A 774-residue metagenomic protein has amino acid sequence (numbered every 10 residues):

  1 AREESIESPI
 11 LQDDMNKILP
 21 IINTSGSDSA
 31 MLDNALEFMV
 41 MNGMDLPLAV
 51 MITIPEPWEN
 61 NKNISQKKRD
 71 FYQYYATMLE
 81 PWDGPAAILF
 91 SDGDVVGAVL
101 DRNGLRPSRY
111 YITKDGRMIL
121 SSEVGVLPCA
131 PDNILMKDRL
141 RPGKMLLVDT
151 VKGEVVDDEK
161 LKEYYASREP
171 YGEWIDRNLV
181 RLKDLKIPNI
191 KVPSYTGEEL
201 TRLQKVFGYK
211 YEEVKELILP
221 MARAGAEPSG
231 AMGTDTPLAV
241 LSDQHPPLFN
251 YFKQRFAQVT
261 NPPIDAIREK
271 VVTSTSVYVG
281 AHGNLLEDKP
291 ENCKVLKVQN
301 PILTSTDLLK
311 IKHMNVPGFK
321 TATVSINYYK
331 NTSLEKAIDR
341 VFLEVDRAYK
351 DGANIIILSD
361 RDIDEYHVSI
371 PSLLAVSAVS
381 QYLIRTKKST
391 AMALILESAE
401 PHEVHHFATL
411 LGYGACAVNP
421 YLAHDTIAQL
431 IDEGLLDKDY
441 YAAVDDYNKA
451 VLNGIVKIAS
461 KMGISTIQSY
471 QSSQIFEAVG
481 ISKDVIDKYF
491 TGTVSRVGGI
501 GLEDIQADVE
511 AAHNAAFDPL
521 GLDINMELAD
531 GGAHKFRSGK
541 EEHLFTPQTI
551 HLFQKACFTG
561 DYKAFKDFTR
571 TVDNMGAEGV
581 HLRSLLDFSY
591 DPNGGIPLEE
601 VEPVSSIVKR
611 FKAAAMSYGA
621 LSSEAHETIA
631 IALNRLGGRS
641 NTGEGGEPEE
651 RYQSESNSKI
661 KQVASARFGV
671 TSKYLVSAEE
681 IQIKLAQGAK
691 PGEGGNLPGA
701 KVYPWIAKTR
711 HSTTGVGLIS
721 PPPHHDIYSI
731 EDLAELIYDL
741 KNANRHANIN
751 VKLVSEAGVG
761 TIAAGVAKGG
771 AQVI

Functional and structural regions predicted by a protein language model:
A1, E80-I119: Conserved catalytic micro-motifs used in adenylation/nucleotidyl-transfer and phosphoryl/amide- and methyl-transfer
R2-F38, F71-Y74, R109-D132, Y349 (+2 more regions): Catalytic or ion-translocation cores adjacent to nucleophile or general acid/base/metal-coordination motifs in diverse
R2-L32, Y111-G125, P131-D149, G414 (+9 more regions): Mobile "lid/hinge" segments at catalytic clefts and subdomain interfaces of large enzymes
M39-A86, F90, D94, S122-V126 (+8 more regions): Flexible, glycine-rich loop/tail regions that form catalytic "lids" or insertion modules at the edges of active sites
M78-E80, I88-L89, A98, Y110 (+5 more regions): Replace "in large, NTP-powered and nucleic-acid-processing enzymes" with "in large, NTP-powered factors and other
N103-P107, K114-D115, I134-K137, E163-Y164 (+3 more regions): Short, solvent-exposed amphipathic alpha-helical segments in soluble enzyme and RNA/protein-processing domains
L140, M145-V151, A625-G638, I730 (+1 more regions): Hydrophobic/aromatic-rich, well-ordered segments within soluble, folded domains that form packed cores
P317-F319, E335-E400, V404-H424, L430-I431 (+5 more regions): Alpha/beta enzyme core
